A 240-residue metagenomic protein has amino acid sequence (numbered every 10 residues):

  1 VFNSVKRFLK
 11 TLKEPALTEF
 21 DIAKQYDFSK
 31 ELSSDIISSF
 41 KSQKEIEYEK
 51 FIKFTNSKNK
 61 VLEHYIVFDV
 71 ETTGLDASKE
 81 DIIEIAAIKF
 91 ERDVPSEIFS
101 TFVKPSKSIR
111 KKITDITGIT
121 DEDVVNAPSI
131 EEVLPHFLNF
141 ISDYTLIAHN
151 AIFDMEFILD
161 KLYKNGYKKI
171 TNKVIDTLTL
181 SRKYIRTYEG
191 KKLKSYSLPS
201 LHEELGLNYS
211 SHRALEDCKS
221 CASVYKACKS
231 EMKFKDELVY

Functional and structural regions predicted by a protein language model:
F2-A16, F51, T55-N56, E204 (+1 more regions): Acidic two-metal-ion nuclease catalytic site recognized across multiple nuclease folds, prominently DnaQ/RNase D-T
P15-Y26: Short acidic, hydrophobic short linear motifs in intrinsically disordered regions
F28-S39: Short amphipathic alpha-helical interaction segments
K41-K50: A short, conserved structural fragment
K53-N172, R186, K192-H212: Conserved non-catalytic scaffold segment of RNase H-like nuclease domains
T72-G74, T179, S220: Short, glycine/acidic-enriched loop or turn micro-motifs at the edges of active sites
E216: Acidic donor-binding loop at a coil-to-helix junction in glycosyltransferase catalytic cores that engages
